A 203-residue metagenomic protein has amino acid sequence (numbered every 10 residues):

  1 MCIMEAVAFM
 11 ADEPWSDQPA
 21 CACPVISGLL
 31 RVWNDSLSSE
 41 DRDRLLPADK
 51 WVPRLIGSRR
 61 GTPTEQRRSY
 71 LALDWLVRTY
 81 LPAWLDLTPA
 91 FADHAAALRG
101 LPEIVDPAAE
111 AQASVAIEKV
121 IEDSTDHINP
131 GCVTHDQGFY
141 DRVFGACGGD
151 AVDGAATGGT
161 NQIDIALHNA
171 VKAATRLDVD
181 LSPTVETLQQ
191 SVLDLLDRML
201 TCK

Functional and structural regions predicted by a protein language model:
M1-K203: Short, glycine-biased loop/turn motifs at secondary-structure junctions and in low-complexity Ser/Thr/Pro-rich termini
